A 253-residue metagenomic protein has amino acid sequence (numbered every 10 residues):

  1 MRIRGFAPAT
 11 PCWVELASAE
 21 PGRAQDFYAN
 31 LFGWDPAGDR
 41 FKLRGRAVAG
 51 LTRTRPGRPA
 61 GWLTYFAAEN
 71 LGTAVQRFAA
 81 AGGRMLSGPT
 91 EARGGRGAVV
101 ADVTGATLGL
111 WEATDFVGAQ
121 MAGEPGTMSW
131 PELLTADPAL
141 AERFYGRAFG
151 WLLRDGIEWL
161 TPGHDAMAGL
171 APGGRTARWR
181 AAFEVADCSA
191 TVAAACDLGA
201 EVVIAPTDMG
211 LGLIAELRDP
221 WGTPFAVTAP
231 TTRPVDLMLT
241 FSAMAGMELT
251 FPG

Functional and structural regions predicted by a protein language model:
M1-A47, A80, G88-G95, L133-A166 (+3 more regions): Core segments of cupin and vicinal oxygen chelate
M1-F6, G83-E132, G156-H164, V192 (+1 more regions): Vicinal oxygen chelate
T10-A19, R40, A47, R53-A79 (+4 more regions): Vicinal oxygen chelate
E20, W34-D35, E69-T73, G118 (+7 more regions): Residue-level detector of solvent-exposed, low-hydrophobicity positions
P21-R23, V48, L71-T73, G105 (+5 more regions): Generic "edge-of-domain/loop-turn" microfeature
F32-G61, V103-T114, W151-R178, P220 (+1 more regions): Conserved short beta-strand elements that form part of the metal-binding/catalytic scaffold of enzyme active sites
L43-R44, A49-G57, T64, A68 (+4 more regions): DNA polymerase sliding clamps and clamp-related checkpoint/processivity subunits
